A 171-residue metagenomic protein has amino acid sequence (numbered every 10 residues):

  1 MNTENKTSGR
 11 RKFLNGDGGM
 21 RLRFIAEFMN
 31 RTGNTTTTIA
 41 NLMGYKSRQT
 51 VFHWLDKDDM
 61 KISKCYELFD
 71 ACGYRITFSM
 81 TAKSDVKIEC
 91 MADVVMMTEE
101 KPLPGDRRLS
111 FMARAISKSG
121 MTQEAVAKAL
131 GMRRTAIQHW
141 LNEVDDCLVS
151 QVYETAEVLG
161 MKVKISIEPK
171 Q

Functional and structural regions predicted by a protein language model:
N2-T32, E89-S119, S166: A short, Lys/Arg-rich alpha-helix, primarily the initiator
T32, M43-G44, C72, S119 (+2 more regions): Core residues of bacterial helix-turn-helix
G33, D59-I62, G120, V149: Residue at a beta-strand N-cap/secondary-structure junction
T36, Q123, V152: Helix-turn-helix DNA-binding elements, focusing on the entry/boundary residues of the two helices that contact DNA
T38-N41, A125-K128: Short alpha-helical "recognition helix" segments of helix-turn-helix
G44-M60, G131-D146: Recognition helix of helix-turn-helix/homeodomain-like DNA-binding domains that insert into the DNA major groove
S63-S79, V149-I165: DNA major-groove recognition helix of helix-turn-helix/homeodomain DNA-binding modules
S79-E89, S166-Q171: Short amphipathic recognition helices of helix-turn-helix/homeodomain-type DNA-binding modules
